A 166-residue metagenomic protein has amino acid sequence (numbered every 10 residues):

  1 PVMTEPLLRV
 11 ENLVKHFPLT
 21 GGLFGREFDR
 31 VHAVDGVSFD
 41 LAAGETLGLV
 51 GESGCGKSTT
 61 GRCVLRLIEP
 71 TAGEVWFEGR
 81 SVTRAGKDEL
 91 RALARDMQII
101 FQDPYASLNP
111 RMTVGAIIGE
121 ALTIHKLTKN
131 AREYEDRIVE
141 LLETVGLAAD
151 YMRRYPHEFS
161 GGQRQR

Functional and structural regions predicted by a protein language model:
P1-R166: ABC transporter nucleotide-binding domains
